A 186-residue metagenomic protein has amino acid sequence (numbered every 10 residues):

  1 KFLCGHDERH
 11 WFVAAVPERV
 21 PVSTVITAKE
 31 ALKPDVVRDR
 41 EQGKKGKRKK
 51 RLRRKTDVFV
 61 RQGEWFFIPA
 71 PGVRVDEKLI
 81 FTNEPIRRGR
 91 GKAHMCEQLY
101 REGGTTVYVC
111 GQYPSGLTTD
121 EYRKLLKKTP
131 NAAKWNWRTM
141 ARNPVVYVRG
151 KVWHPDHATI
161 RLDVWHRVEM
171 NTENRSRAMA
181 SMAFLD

Functional and structural regions predicted by a protein language model:
K1-R19: N-terminal accessory interaction module
V16-E18, P71-G72, G150-V152: Secondary-structure transition/turn motif
T24-T27: Alpha-helix N-cap recognition
K29-R61, K134-H154: Short acidic, Pro/Gly- and aromatic-enriched capping/linker segments at domain boundaries
W65-F67: Subunit-assembly interface segments of extracellular/virion macromolecular structures
P71-Y100, H166-D186: Short, surface-exposed, low-complexity cationic segments
K78-P130: Acidic, aromatic-enriched beta-alpha/helix-loop junctions
A141-M182: Tight coil/turn sites that cap or link beta-strands
